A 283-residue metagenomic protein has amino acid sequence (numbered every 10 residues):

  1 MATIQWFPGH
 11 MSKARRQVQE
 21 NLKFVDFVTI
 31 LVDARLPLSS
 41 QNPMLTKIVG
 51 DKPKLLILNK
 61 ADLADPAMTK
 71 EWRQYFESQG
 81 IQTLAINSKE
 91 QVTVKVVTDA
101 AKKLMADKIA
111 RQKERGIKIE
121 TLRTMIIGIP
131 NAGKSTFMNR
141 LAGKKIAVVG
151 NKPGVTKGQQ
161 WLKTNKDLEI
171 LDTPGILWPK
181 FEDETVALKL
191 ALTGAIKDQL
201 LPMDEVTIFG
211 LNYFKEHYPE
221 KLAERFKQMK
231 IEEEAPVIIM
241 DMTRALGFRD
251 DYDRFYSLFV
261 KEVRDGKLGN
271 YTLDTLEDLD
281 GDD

Functional and structural regions predicted by a protein language model:
M1-V28, R35-L36, Q41-P43, I48-P53 (+3 more regions): Helix-rich effector regions associated with P-loop NTPase G domains
I30, L56-L58, I126: Structural beta-sheet core signal
P43-T46, K70-R73, D99-A100, R140-L141 (+1 more regions): Short, glycine/charged-enriched secondary-structure capping and boundary segments
K54-I57, A67: Extended basic (Lys/Arg/His-rich) segments that typically form rRNA-contacting surfaces in ribosomal proteins
D62-I127, I146: Canonical P-loop GTPase G-domain recognition
S88, M138, L168-L171: Conserved active-site beta-strand-loop modules that form the wall/rim of enzyme catalytic pockets and either contain
K108-Q112, N139, K145-N151, Y218-K221: Short, structured loop/turn "capping" segments at alpha-beta junctions
R123-G143, T173: Glycine-rich phosphate-binding P-loop
